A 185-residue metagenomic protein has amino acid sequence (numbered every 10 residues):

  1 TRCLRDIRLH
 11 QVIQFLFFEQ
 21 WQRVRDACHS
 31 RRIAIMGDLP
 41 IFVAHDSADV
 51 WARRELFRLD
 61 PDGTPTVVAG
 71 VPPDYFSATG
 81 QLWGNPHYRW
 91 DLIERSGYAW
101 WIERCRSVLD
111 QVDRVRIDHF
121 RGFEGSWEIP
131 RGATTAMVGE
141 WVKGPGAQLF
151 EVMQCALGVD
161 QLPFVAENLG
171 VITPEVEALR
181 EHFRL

Functional and structural regions predicted by a protein language model:
T1-F18, F42-L185: Alpha-amylase-like alpha-glycosidases and glucanotransferases acting on alpha-linked glucans and related
F15-F42: Conserved, well-ordered alpha-helix/loop/beta-strand core segments that scaffold catalytic motifs
